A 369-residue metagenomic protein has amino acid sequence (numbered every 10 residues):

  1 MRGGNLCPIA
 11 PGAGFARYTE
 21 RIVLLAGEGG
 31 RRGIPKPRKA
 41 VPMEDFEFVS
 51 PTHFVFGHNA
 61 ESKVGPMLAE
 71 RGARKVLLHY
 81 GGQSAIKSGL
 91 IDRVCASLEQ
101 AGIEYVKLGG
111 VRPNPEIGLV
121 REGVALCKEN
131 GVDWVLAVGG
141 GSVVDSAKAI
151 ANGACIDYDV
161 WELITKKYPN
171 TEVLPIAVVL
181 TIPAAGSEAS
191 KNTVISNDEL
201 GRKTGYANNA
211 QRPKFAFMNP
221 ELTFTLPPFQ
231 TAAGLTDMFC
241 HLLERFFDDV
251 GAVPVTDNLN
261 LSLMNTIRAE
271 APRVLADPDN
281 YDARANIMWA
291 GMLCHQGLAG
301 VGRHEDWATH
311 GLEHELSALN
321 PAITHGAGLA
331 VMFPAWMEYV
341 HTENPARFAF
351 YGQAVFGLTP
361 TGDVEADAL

Functional and structural regions predicted by a protein language model:
G12: Short Gly/Ser/Thr- and charged-rich N-terminal loops/segments that act as flexible capping/hinge elements
V23-L25, G29-P42: Short, Lys/Arg-enriched N-terminal segments with co-localized hydrophobic residues within the first ~10-30 amino acids
P42-W134: ATP/NTP phosphate-donor binding region
S62, C155-V255, F350: A glycine/threonine-rich phosphate-anchoring loop and its flanking beta-alpha core in nucleotide/phosphate-binding
R93-V94, R121-V124, V143-D157, A189-S190: Short Gly/Thr/Asp-enriched flexible loops that form oxyanion-binding sites at enzyme active sites
V132-I150, T181-S187, A322: Glycine/serine-rich anion-binding loops at beta->alpha junctions that coordinate negatively charged ligand groups
R245, D249-A368: Active-site segments that bind and position negatively charged phosphate/pyrophosphate groups
